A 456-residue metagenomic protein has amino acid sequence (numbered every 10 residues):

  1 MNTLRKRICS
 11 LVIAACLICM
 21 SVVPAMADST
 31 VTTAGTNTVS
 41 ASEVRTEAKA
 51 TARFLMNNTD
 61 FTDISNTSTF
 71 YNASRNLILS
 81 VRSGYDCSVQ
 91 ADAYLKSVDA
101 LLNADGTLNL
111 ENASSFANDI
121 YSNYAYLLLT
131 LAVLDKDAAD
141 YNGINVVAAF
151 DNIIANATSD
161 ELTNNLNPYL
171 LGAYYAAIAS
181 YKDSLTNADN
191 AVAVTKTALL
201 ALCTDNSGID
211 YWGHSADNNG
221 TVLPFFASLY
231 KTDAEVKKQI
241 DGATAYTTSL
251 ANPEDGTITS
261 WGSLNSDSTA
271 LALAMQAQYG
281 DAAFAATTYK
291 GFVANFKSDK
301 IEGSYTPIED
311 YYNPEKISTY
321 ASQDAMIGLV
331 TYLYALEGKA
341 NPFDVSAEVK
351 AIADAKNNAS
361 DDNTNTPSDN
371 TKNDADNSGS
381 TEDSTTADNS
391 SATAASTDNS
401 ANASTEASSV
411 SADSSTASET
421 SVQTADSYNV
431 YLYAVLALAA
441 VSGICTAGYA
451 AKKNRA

Functional and structural regions predicted by a protein language model:
R7, S427-A439: Short, hydrophobic alpha-helical membrane anchors of single-pass surface/secreted proteins
V12-S21: Bacterial N-terminal signal peptides
S21-N37, A417-V430, A447-K452: Sec-dependent signal peptide cleavage junction
D28-A52, G291, S304-D369, D374-D376 (+1 more regions): Terminal, non-catalytic domain-edge segments
S40-D63, V89-S114, Y141-T163, S184-D210 (+3 more regions): Long, well-ordered core segments of solenoidal/helical folds
F61-C87, N112-A139, D160-A191, D205-Q239 (+2 more regions): An alpha-helical repeat/solenoid feature that recognizes helix-turn-helix modules
S346-S427: C-terminal low-complexity, Ser/Thr- and acidic/Pro-rich disordered "stalk" regions positioned immediately N-terminal
A434-A456: C-terminal membrane-anchoring or membrane-association module
